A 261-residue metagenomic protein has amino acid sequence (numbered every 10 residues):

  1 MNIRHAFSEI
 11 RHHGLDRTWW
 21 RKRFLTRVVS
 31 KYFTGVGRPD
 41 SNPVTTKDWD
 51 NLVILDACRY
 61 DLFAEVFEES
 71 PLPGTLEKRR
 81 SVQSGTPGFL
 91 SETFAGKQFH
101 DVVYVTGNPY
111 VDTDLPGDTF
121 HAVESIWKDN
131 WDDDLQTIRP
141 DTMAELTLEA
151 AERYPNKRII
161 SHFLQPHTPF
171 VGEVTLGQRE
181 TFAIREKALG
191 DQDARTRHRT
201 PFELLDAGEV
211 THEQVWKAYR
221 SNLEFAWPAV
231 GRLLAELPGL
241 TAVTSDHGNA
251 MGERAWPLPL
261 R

Functional and structural regions predicted by a protein language model:
M1-R261: Catalytic domains that recognize anionic headgroups
